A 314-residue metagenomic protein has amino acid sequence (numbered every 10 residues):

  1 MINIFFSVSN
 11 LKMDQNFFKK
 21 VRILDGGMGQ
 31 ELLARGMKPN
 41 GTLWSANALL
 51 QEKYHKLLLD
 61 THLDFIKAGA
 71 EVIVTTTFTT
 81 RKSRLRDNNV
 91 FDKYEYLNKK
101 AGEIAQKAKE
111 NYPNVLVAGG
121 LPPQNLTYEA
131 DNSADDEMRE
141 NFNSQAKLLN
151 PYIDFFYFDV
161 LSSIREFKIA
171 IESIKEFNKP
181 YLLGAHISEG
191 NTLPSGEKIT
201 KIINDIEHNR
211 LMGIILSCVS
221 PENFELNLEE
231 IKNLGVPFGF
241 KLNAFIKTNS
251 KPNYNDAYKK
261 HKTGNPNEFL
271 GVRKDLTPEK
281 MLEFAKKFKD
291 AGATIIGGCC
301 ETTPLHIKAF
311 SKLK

Functional and structural regions predicted by a protein language model:
F5-K314: Domain-level signal for soluble alpha/beta catalytic cores
